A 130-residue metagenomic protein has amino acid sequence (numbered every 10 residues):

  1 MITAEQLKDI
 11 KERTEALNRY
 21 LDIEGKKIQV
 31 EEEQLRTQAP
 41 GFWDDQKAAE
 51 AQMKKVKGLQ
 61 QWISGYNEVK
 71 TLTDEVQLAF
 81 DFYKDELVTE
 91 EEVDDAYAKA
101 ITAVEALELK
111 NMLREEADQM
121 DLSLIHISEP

Functional and structural regions predicted by a protein language model:
M1-L122: Charged, heptad-repeat coiled-coil alpha-helices that serve as long linker/dimerization "arms" in large NTP-dependent
S123-P130: Residue-level detector of conserved catalytic or cofactor/ligand-binding positions in enzyme active sites
